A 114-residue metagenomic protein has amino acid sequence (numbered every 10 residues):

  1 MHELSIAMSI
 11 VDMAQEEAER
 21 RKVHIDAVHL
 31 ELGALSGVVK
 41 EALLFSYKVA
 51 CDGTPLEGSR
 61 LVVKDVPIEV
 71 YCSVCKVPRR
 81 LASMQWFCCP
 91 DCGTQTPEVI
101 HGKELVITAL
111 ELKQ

Functional and structural regions predicted by a protein language model:
M1-S59: Long, charged N-terminal interaction/targeting segments
E31-L35, K64-I68, L110: Short loop/turn motifs enriched for small/polar and acidic residues
V62-V66, V70, L81-A82: Immediate flanking context of iron-sulfur cluster ligation sites
V70, F87, L105: Cys/His-enriched microdomains
C72-C75, C89-C92: Short cysteine-rich clusters marking metal-coordination/redox-active sites
P78-R79, T96: Cys/His-rich microdomains that often coordinate metals
A82-Q85, V99-K103: Short Cys/His-rich "knuckle" micro-motifs
Q114: N-terminal loops that bind phosphate or other acidic moieties and the adjacent beta-alpha structural core
